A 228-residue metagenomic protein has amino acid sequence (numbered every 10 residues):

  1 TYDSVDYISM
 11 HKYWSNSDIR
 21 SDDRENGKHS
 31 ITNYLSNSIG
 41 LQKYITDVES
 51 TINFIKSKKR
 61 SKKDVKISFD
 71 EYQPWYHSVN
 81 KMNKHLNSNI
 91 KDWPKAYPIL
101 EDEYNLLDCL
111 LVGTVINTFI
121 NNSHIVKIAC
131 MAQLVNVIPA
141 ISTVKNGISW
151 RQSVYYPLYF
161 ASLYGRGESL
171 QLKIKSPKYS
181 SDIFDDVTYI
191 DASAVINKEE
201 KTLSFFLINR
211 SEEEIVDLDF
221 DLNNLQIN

Functional and structural regions predicted by a protein language model:
T1-Q42, V65-K66, D70-W75, K84-D102 (+1 more regions): Aromatic- and acid-rich polysaccharide-binding/catalytic face of secreted or lumenal carbohydrate-active enzymes
S9, S68-F69, C130, S204-L207 (+1 more regions): Structured core elements
S15, P74-W75, N136, R210-E212: Short, solvent-exposed loop/turn segments at secondary-structure junctions
L41-I45, V112: Aromatic/hydrophobic pocket-lining residues that form the small-molecule binding cavity in soluble enzyme cores
V48: Active-site-proximal structural segments of metal-dependent nucleotidyl cyclase/transferase enzymes
I55-K62, L225-I227: Short helix-capping segments at alpha-helix termini
D64-A192, K198-E200: Aromatic/acidic polysaccharide-binding cleft in carbohydrate-active enzymes
V187-I227: Carbohydrate-binding surface patches
